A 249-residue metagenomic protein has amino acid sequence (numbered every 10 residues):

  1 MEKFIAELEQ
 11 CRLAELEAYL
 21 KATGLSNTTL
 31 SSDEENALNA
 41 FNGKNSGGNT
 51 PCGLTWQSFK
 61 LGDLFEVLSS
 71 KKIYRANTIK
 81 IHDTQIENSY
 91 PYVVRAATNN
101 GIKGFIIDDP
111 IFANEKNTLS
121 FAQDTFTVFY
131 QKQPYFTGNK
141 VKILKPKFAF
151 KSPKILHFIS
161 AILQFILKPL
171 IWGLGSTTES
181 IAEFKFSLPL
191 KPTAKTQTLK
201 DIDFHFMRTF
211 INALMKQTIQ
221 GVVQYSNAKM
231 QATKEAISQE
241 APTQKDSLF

Functional and structural regions predicted by a protein language model:
E2-N99, A194-F249: Non-catalytic DNA-recognition/assembly elements of restriction-modification systems
D33-A37, T137-I143, F165-P169, L188-P192 (+1 more regions): A general structural signal for short secondary-structure boundary/capping elements
Q57, G62-F186: DNA target-recognition domains and sequence-specific DNA-contacting regions of bacterial/archaeal
P169-H205, Q220: A cross-kingdom feature marking solvent-exposed beta-strand/loop segments within repeated, beta-rich binding/scaffold
